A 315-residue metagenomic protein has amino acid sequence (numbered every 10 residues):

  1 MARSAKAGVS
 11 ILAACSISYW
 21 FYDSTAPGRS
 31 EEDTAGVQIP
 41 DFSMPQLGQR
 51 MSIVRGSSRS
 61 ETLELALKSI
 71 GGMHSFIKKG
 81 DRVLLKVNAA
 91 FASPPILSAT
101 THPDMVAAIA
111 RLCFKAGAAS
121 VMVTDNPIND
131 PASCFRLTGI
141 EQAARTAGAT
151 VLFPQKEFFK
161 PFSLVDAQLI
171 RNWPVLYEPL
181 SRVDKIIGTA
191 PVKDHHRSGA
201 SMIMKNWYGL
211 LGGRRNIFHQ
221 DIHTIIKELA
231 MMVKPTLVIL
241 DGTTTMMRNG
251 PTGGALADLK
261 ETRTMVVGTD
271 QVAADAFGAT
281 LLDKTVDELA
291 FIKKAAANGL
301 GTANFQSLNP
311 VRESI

Functional and structural regions predicted by a protein language model:
A2-I315: N-terminal and secondary-structure boundary signal
